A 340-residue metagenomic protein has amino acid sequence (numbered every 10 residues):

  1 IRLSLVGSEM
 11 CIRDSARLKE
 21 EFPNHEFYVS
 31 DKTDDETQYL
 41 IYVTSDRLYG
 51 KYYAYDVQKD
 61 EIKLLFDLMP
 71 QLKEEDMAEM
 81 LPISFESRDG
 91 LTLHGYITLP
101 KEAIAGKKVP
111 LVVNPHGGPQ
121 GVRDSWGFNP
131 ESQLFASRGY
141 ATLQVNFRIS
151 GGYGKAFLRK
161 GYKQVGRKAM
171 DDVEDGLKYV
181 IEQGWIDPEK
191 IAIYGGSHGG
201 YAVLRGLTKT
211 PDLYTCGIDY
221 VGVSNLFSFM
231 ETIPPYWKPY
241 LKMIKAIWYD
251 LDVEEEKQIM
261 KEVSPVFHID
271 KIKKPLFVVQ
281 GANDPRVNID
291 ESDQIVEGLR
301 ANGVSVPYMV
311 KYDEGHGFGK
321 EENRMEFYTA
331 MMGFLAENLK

Functional and structural regions predicted by a protein language model:
I1-C11: Short, small-residue-biased leader/transition segments that mark boundaries at the very start of proteins
R2-S4, L40-D46, D56: Beta-strand C-termini and the immediately following turn/loop, strongest in propeller blades
N24-V43, A78-P82, E131-Q133, H268: Conserved beta-propeller blade repeats
K51-Y53: A short loop-to-beta-strand structural motif that recurs across blades of beta-propeller domains
E61-I62, M80: Predominantly a core beta-strand signature of beta-propeller blades across repeat-based propeller domains
K63-D67, D76: Beta-propeller fold detector
Q71-A192, G196-S197, E231-P239: Cap/lid segment of the alpha/beta-hydrolase catalytic domain
Q144-K340: Active-site-proximal cap/loop segments of hydrolase catalytic domains
